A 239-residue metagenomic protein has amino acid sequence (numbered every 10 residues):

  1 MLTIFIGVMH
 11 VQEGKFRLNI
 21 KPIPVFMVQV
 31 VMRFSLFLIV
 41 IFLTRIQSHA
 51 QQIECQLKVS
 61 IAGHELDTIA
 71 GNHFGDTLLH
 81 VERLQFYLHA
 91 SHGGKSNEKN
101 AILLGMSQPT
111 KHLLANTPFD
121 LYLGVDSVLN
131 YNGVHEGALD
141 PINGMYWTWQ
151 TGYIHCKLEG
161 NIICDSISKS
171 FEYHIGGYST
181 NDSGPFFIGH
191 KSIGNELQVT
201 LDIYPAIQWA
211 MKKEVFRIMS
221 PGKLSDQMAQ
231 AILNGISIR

Functional and structural regions predicted by a protein language model:
M1-F5, E13, I23-Q52: Bacterial Sec-dependent N-terminal signal peptides
Q51-R239: A short, solvent-exposed, low-complexity linear motif enriched for acidic/polar residues with Pro/Gly/Ser/Thr
